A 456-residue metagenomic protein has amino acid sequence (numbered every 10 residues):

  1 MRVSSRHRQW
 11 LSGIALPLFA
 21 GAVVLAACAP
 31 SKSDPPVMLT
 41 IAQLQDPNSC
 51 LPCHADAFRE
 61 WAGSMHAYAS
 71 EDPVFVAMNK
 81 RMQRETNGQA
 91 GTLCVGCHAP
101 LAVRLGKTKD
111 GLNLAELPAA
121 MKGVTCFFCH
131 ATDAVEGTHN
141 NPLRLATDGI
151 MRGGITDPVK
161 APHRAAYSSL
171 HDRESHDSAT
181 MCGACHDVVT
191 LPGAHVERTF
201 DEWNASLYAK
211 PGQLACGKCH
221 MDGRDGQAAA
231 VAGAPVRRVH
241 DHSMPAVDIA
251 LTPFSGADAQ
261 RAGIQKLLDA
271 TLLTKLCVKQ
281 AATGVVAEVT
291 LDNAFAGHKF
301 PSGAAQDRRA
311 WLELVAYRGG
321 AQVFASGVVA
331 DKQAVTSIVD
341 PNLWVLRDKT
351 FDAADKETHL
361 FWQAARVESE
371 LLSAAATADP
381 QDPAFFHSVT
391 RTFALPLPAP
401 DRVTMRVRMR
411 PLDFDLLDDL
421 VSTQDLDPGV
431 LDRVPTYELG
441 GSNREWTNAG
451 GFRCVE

Functional and structural regions predicted by a protein language model:
R2-L18: Bacterial N-terminal signal peptides that target proteins for export
L25-A27: C-terminal motif of bacterial Sec signal peptides marking the signal peptidase cleavage site
A29-S31: Bacterial signal peptide processing site
S33-I41, A57-E85, T108-A399, T404-E456: Primarily the internal scaffold of c-type cytochrome electron-transfer domains, especially repeated/multiheme c-type
G91: Aromatic-lined, polymer-binding surfaces characteristic of secreted/periplasmic polysaccharide-degrading enzymes
V95-P100, H130: Outer-membrane beta-barrel channel domains
P100-T108: Conserved, well-structured interaction surfaces
